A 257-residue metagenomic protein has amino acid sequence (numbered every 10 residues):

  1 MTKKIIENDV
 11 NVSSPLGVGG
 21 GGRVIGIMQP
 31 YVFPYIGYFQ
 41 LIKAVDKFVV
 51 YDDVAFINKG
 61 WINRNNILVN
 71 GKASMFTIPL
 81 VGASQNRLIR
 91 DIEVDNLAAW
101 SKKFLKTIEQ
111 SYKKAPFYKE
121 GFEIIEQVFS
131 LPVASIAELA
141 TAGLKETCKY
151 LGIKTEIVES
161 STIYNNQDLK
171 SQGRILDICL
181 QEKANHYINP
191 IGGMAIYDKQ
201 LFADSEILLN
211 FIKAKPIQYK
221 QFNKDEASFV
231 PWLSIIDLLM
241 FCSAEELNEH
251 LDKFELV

Functional and structural regions predicted by a protein language model:
T2-D9, G22-V257: Residues lining hydrophobic/aromatic ligand-binding pockets adjacent to catalytic sites
V10-S14: N-terminal low-complexity segments that are often proline-rich with Ser/Thr-Pro
L16-G21: Glycine-biased, low-complexity coil/linker segments
